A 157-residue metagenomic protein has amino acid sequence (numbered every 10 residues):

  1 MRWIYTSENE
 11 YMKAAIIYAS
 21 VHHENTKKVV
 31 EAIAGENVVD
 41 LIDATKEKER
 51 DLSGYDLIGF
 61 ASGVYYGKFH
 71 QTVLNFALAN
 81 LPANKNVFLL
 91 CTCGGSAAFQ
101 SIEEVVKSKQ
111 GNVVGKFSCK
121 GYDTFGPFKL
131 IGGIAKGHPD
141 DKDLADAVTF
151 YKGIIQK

Functional and structural regions predicted by a protein language model:
Y5-N9, A14-I17, V21, K27 (+3 more regions): FMN-binding flavodoxin-like domain, especially the glycine-rich phosphate-binding loop
A44-K46: Hydrophobic pocket-lining residues within nucleotide cofactor-binding pockets
K48-S53: Short amphipathic alpha-helix with an adjacent loop that forms part of the alpha/beta core around
